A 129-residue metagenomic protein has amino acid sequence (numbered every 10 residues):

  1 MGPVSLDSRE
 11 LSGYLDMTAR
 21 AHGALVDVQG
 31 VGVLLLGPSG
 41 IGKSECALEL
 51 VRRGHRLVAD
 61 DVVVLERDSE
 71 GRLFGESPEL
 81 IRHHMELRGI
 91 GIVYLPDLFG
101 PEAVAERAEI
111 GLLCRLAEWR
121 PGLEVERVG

Functional and structural regions predicted by a protein language model:
M1-V31: Extreme N-terminal, non-catalytic leader segments that precede Walker-type/kinase nucleotide-binding cores
P3-L6, L35-L36, G122: Short, well-ordered, mixed-charge alpha-helical segments that flank or form enzyme active sites
D7-S8, P38, E70: Short acidic, glycine/serine/threonine-rich loops at helix termini
L11-Y14, G54, A117: Conserved NTP-handling cores and scaffolds of large molecular machines
G13, R20-H22, K43-S44, F99-P101: A generic local structural motif
Q29-L57: Glycine-rich phosphate-binding P-loop
R56-R115: Conserved nucleotide-sensing/catalytic segment adjacent to the nucleotide-binding pocket in NTP-handling enzymes
G111-G129: Conserved NTP phosphate-binding and transfer environment spanning the P-loop NTPase/kinase superfamily
